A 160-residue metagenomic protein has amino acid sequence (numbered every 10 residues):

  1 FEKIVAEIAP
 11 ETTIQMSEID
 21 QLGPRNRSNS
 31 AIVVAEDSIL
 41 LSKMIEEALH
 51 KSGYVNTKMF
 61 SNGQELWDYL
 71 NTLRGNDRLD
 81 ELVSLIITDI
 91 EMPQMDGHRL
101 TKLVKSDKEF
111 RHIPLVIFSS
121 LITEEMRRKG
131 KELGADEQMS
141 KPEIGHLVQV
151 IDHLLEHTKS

Functional and structural regions predicted by a protein language model:
F1-D20: C-terminal catalytic ATP-binding subdomain
F1-I4, E65, P142-L155: C-terminal output helix
N29-L49, I86: Conserved acidic segment of CheY-like receiver
E46, M59-L85: Acidic, metal-coordinating helix/loop segments flanking the phosphotransfer/catalytic sites of two-component signaling
M92: Receiver (REC) domain active-site loop signature in two-component systems and cognate sites in sensor histidine kinases
